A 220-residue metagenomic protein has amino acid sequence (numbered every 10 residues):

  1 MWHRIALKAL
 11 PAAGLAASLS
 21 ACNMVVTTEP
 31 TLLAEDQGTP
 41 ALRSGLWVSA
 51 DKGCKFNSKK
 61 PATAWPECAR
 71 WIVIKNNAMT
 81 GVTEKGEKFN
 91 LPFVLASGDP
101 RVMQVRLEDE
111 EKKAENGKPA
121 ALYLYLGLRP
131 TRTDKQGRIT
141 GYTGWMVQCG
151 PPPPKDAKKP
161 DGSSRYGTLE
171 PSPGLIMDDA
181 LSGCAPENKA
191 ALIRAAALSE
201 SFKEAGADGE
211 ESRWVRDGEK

Functional and structural regions predicted by a protein language model:
M1-L10: Bacterial N-terminal signal peptides that target proteins for export
S18-A21: C-terminal motif of bacterial Sec signal peptides marking the signal peptidase cleavage site
N23-R43, D51-K220: Calycin-type beta-barrel ligand-binding domains and close structural analogs
